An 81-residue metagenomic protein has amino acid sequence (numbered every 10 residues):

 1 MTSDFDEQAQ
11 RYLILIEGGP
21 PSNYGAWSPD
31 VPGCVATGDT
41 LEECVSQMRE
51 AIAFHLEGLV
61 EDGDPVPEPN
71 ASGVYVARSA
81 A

Functional and structural regions predicted by a protein language model:
M1-L13, S46-A81: Short, charged, surface-exposed hinge/linker loops at domain edges that act as mobile lids or interdomain connectors
S3-P29: N-terminal first-folded block
N23-E61: Amphipathic, hydrophobic secondary-structure cores in small proteins
